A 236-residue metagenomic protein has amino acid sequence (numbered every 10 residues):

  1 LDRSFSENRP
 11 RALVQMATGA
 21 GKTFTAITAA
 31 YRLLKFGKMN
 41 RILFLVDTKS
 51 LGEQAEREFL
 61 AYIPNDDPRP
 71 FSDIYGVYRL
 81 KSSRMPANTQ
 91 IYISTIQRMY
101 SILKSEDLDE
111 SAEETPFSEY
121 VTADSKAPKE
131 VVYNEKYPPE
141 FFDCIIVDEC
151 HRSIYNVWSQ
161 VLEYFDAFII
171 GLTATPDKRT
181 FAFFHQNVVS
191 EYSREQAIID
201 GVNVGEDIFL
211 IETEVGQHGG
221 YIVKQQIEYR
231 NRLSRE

Functional and structural regions predicted by a protein language model:
L1-S159, I169, T180-V189: SF2 helicase/translocase NTPase motor core, specifically the RecA-like lobe 1 inter-motif segment between Walker
Y164-F165: Short, structured coil segments at secondary-structure junctions
A182-E236: Interdomain helical connector at the RecA1-RecA2 junction of SF1/SF2 helicase-like NTPases
